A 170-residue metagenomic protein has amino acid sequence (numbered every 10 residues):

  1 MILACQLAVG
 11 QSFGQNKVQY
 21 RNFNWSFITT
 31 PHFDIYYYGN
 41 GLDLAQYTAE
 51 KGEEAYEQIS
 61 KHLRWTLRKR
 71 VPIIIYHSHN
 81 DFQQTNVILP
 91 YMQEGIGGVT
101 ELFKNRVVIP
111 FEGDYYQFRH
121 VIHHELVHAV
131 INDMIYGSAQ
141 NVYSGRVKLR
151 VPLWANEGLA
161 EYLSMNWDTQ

Functional and structural regions predicted by a protein language model:
M1-Q6: Bacterial N-terminal signal peptides
G10-P152, T169: Juxtacatalytic substrate-recognition/specificity segment
L153-Y162: Flexible, acidic/glycine-enriched loop-and-adjacent beta/alpha segments that face the extracytoplasmic/periplasmic side
Y162-Q170: Short helix/loop segments within enzyme catalytic domains that coordinate or immediately flank catalytic cofactors
